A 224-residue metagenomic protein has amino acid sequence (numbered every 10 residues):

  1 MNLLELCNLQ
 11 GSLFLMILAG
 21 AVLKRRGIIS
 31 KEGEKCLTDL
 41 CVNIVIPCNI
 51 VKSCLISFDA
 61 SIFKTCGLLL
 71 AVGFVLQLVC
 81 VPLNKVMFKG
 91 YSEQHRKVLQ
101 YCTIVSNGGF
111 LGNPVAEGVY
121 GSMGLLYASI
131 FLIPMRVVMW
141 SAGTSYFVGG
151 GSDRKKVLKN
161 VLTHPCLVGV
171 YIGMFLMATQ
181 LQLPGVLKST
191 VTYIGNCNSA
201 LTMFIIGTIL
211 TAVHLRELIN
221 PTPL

Functional and structural regions predicted by a protein language model:
M1-L224: Alpha-helical transmembrane segments of multi-pass small-molecule/ion transporters
